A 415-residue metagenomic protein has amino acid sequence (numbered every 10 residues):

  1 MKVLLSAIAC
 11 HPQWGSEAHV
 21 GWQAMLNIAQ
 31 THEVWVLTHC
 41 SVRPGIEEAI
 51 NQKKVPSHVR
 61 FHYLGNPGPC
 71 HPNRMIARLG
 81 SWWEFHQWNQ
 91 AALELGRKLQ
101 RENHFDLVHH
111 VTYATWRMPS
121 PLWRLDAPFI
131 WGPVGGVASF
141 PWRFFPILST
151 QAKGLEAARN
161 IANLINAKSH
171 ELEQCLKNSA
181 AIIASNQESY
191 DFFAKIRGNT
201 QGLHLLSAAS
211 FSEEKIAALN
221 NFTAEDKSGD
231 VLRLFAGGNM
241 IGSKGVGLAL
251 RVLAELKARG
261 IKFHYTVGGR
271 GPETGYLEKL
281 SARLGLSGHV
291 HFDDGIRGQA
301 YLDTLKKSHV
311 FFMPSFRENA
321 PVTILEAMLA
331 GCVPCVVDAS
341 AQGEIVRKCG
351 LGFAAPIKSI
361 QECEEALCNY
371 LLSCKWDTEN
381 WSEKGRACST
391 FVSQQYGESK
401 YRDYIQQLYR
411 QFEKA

Functional and structural regions predicted by a protein language model:
M1-V59, E173: N-terminal subdomain of nucleotide-sugar transferases
H19, L232, A236-E255, P272-E278: A conserved mid-protein helix/loop that constitutes part of the nucleotide-sugar donor-binding site
R60-H62, I161-N221, G229: Donor nucleotide-sugar binding/catalytic pocket of nucleotide-sugar-dependent glycosyltransferases
E278-I296: Nucleotide-activated donor-binding/catalytic signature segment of Leloir-type glycosyltransferases, i.e., the conserved
G295-I296, D303-S308: Short alpha-helical donor nucleotide-sugar binding micro-motif in glycosyltransferases
F316: Aromatic "clamp/platform" in nucleotide-sugar-dependent glycosyltransferases that forms part of the donor/acceptor
V333-V336: Short hydrophobic beta-strand element within catalytic cores of glycosyltransferases and related nucleotide-activated
G343-L372: Change "using UDP/GDP/dTDP sugars" to "using nucleotide sugars
